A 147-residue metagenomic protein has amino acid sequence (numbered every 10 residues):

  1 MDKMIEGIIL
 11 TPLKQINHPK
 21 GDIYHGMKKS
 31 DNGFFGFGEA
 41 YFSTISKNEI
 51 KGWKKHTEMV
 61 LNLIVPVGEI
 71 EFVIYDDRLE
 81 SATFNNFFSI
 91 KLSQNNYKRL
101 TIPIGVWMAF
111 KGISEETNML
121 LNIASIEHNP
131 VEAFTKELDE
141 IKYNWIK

Functional and structural regions predicted by a protein language model:
M1-N96, I113-K147: Non-catalytic, conserved peripheral segments adjacent to functional cores
L100, M108-I113: Short beta-strand His + acidic residue motifs that chelate non-heme Fe in jelly-roll/DSBH and cupin folds
